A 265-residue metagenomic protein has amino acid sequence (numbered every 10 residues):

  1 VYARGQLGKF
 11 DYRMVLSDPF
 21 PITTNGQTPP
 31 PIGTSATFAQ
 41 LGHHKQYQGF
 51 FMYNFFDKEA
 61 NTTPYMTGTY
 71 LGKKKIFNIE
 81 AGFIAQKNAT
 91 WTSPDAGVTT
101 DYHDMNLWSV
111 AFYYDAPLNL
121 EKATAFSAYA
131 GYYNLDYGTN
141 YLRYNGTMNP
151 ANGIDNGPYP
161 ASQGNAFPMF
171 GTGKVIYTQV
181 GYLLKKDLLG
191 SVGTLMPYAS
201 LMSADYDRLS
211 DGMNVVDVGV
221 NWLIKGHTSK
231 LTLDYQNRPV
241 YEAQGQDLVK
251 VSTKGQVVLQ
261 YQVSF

Functional and structural regions predicted by a protein language model:
V1, Q6-G8, H43-Y47, K75 (+4 more regions): Residues that define the transmembrane beta-barrel architecture of outer-membrane proteins
V1-I84: Aromatic- and glycine-enriched pocket-lining scaffold segments that form the walls of small-molecule binding clefts
Y2-R4, F50-M52, T67, A111-Y113 (+3 more regions): Outer-membrane beta-barrel architecture
L7-K9, L16-I22, F55, F83-A89 (+7 more regions): Transmembrane beta-strands of outer-membrane beta-barrel pores
K9, F56-I79, L118-F126, K185-L195 (+1 more regions): Short loop/turn motifs that connect adjacent beta-strands in outer-membrane beta-barrel proteins
Y12-M14, K75-A81, V110, F126-A130 (+5 more regions): Transmembrane beta-strands of outer-membrane beta-barrel proteins
T24-T37, W91-A96, T139-P168, Y241-T253: Solvent-exposed loop segments that connect transmembrane elements
Q46-K58, S252-F265: Outer-membrane beta-barrel "beta-signal"
